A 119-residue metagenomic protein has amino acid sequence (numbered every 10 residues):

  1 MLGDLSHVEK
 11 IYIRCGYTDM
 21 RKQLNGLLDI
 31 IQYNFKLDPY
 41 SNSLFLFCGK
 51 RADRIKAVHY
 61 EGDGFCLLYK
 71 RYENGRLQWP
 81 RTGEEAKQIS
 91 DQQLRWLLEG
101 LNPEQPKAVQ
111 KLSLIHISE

Functional and structural regions predicted by a protein language model:
M1-L114: Basic nucleic-acid-binding interfaces
I115-E119: Conserved small/polar residues in nucleotide/adenosyl-binding loops
